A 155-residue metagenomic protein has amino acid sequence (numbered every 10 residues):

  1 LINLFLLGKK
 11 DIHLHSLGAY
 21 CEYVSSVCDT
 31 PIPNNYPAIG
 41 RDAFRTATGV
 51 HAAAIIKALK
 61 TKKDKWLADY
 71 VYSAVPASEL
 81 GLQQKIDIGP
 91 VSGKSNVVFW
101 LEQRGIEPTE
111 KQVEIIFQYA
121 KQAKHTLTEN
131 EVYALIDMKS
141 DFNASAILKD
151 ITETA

Functional and structural regions predicted by a protein language model:
L1-D11: Glycine-rich and small/hydrophobic secondary-structure elements
K9-A155: A mid-to-C-terminal "edge-of-domain" accessory segment
